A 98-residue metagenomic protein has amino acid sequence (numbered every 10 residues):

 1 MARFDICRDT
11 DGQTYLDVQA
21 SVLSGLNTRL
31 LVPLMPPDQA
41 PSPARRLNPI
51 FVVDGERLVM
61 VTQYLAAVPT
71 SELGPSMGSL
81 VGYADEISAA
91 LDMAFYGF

Functional and structural regions predicted by a protein language model:
M1-R8, Q39, L47-P49, L80-A90 (+1 more regions): Extended interaction regions within the primary functional domain
R3-L47: Compact nucleic-acid interaction/catalytic patches
L26-T28, L34-P37, P49-D54, P69-T70 (+1 more regions): Short, low-complexity, polar/charged sequence segments that are solvent-exposed and flexible
Q39-E56, V61: Aromatic- and Lys/Arg-enriched surface recognition patch
D54-F98: C-terminal terminal-subdomain/extension
